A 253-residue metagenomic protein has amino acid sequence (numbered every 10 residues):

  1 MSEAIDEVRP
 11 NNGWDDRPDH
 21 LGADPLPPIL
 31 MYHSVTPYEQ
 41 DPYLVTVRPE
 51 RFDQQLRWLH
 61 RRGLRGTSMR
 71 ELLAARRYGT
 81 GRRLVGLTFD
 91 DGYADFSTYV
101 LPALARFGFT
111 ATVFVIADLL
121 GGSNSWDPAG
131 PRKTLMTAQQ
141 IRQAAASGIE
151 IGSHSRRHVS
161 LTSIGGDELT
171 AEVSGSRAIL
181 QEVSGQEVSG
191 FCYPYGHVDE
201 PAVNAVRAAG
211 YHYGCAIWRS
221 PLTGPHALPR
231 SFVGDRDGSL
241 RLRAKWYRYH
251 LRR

Functional and structural regions predicted by a protein language model:
S2-T88, A94-F96, S163-R253: C-terminal active-site subregion of NodB/CE4 polysaccharide deacetylases
G13-R17, S97-Y99, D127-S147, S174-G175: Alpha-helical scaffolding within the catalytic cores of extracellular/periplasmic polymer-degrading hydrolases
G22-D24, H60, P102-G108, T134-S153 (+1 more regions): Acidic (Asp/Glu)-rich catalytic clusters
M31-V35, I116-A117, H154-R156: Short loop/turn segments at strand-loop or loop-helix junctions that form parts of catalytic or ligand-binding pockets
T88-F89, G152: Generic enzyme active-site microenvironment
Y93-A94, R157: Short, glycine/acidic-enriched loop or turn micro-motifs at the edges of active sites
G108-G130: A short, conserved beta-to-alpha structural element at the edge of catalytic cores that scaffolds binding
G122-R132, H158-G166: Surface-exposed cleft-lining segments at the edges of enzyme active sites
